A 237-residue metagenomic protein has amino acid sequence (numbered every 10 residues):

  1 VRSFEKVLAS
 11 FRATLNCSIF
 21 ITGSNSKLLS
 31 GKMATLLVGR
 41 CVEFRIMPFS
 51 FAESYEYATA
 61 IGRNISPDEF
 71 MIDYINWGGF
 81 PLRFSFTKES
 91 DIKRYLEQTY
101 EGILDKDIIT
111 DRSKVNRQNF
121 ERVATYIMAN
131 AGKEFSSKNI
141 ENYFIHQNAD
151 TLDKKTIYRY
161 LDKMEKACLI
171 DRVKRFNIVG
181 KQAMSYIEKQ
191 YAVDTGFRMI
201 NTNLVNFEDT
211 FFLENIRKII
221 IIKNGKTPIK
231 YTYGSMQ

Functional and structural regions predicted by a protein language model:
V1-L8, G31-M33: Conserved ATPase-coupling elements of RecA-like P-loop NTPase cores
S3, S66, I216: Short, conserved clusters of charged catalytic residues that mark active-site and nucleotide-handling motifs
E5, N16-S18, F51: Asp-box/WD-like beta-propeller blade repeats and closely related beta-sheet repeat scaffolds
F11-A34, M164: Sensor-1/coupling segment of RecA-like P-loop NTPase cores
N16, R40, P228-K230: A generic structural signal for alpha->beta connector loops
F20, V42-F44, Y191: Hydrophobic/aromatic beta-strand patches that form the interior of the parallel beta-sheet core in alpha/beta enzyme
S24-S26, S30-E134: Interdomain motor-coupling "hinge/lid" segment immediately C-terminal to the ATP-binding subdomain of NTP-driven enzymes
E89-Q237: Accessory nucleic acid-recognition modules appended to NTPase machines
